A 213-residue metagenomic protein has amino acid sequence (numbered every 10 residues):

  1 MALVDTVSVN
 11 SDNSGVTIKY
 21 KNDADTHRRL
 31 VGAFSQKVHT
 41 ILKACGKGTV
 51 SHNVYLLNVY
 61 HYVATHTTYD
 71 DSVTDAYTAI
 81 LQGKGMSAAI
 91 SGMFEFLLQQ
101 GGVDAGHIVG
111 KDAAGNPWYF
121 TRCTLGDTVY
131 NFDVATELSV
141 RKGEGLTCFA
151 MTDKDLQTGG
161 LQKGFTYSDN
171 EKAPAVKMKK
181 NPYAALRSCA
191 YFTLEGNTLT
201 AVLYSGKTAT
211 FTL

Functional and structural regions predicted by a protein language model:
M1-Q36, T40, T200-L213: Linear, non-domain "peripheral" regions
L3, P117, L194-T198: A short, compositionally biased
V9-S11, T124, T193-G196: Generic beta-strand structural signal
N22-A79: Secondary-structure boundary elements
H52-Y55, M86, I90, F94: Hydrophobic (often cysteine-bearing) scaffold residues that line and stabilize catalytic clefts of nucleotide/cofactor
A76-I90: A short, highly charged nucleic-acid-interacting micro-segment common to nuclease and nuclease-linked defense proteins
A89-G159: Hydrophobic/aromatic-rich core segments of domains that either
G143-L213: Low-complexity, Gly/Ser/Thr/Pro-rich intrinsically disordered linker/tail segments
